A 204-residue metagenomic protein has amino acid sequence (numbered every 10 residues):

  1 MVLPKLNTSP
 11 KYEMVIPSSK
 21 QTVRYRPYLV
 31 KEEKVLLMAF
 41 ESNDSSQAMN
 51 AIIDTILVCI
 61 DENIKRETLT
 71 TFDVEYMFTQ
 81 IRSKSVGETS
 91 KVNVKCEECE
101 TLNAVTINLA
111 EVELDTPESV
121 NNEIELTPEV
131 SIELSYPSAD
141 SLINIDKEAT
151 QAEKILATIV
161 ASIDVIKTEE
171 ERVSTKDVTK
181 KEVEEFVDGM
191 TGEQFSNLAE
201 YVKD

Functional and structural regions predicted by a protein language model:
M1-D204: Long C-terminal interaction/binding lobes of large macromolecular proteins
